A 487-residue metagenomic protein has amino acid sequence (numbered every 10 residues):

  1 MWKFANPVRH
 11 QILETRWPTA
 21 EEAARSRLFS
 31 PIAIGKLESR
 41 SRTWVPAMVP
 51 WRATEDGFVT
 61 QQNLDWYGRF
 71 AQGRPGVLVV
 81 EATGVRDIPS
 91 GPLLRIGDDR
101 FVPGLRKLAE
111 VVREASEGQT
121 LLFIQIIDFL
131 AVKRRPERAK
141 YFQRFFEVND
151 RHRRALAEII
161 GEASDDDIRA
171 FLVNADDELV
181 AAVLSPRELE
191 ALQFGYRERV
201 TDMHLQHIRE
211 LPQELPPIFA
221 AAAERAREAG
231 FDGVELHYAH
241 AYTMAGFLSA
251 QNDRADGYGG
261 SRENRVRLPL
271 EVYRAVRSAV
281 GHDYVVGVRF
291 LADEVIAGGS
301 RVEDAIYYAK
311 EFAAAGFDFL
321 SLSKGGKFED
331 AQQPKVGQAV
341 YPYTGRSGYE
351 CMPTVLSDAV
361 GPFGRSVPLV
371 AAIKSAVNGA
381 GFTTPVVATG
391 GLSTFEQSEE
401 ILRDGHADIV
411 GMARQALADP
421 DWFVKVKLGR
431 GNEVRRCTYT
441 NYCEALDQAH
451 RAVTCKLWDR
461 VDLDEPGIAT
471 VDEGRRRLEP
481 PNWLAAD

Functional and structural regions predicted by a protein language model:
M1-D487: Flavin-dependent oxidoreductase catalytic cores
